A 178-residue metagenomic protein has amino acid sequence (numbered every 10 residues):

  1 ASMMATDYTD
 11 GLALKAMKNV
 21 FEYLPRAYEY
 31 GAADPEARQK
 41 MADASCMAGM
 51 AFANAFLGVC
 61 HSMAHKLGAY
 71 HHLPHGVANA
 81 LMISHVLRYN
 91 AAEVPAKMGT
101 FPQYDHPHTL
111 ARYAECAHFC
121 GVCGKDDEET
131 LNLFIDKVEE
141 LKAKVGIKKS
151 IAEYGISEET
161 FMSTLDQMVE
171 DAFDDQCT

Functional and structural regions predicted by a protein language model:
A1-A55: Carboxylate- and glycine-rich phosphate/diphosphate-binding segment that chelates Mg2+/Mn2+
T6, E29, A51-L57, A96 (+3 more regions): Intrinsically disordered or highly flexible coil/loop and linker segments, enriched in small and charged/polar residues
D7-K18, L57, V77, P107-L110 (+2 more regions): Alpha-helix N-cap/helix-start motif at coil-to-helix transitions, marked by capping-box chemistry
G11, K15, N19, E36 (+6 more regions): Amphipathic alpha-helical interaction segments
K15, G58, E139-I147, Q167-E170: Short acidic alpha-helix initiation/capping motifs at coil-to-helix transition points, especially at protein N-termini
C46-N79, D174-C177: Glycine-rich phosphate/pyrophosphate-binding beta-alpha loops
Y70-L73, V77-T160: Gly/Pro-rich interdomain helix-loop hinge
E158-T178: Short, amphipathic C-terminal "tail helix"
